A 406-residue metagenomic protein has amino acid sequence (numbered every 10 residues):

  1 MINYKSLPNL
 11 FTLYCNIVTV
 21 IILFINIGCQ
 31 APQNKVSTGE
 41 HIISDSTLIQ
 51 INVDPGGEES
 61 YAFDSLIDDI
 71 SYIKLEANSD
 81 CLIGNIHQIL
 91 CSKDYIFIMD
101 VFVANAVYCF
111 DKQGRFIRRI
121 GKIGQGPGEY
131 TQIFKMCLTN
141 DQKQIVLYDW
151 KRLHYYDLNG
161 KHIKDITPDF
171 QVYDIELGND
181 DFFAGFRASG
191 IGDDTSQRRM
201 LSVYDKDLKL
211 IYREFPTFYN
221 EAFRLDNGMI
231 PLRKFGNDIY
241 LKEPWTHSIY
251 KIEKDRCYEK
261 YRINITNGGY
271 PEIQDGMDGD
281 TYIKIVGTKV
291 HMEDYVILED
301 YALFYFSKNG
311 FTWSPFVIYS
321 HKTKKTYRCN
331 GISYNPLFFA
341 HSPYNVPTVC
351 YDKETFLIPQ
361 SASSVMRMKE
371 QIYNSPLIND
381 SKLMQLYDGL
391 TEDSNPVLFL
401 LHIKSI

Functional and structural regions predicted by a protein language model:
I25-G28: C-terminal motif of bacterial Sec signal peptides marking the signal peptidase cleavage site
N34-L75: Blade/loop signatures of beta-propeller domains
E76-H87, A106-Y108, R115-Q142: Blade-loop segments of beta-propeller domains
S79, G121-E129, T167-D174, T217-A222 (+2 more regions): Short coil/turn segments at the loop-to-beta-strand junctions that recur within blades of beta-propeller repeat folds
N85-Q88, T131-M136, F170-G178, A222-P231 (+2 more regions): Repeated scaffold domains used in trafficking and secretory/extracellular systems, primarily beta-propellers
Y95-V101, K143-D149, D181-D193, P231-Y250 (+2 more regions): Short beta-strand elements that form the blades of beta-propeller/WD-repeat-like and other beta-sheet-rich scaffold
Y130-I133, Y148-R198, R213-E221: Asp-box/WD-like beta-propeller blade repeats and closely related beta-sheet repeat scaffolds
K260-K284, K322-K353, M366: Conserved blade-ending motifs and adjacent loop-strand segments that build the rim/top face of beta-propeller domains
